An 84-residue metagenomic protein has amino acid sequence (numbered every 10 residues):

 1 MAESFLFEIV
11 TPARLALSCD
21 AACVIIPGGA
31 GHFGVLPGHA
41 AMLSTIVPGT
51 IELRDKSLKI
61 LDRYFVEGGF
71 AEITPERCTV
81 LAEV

Functional and structural regions predicted by a protein language model:
S4-V84: Compact, glycine-rich, soluble single-domain proteins
